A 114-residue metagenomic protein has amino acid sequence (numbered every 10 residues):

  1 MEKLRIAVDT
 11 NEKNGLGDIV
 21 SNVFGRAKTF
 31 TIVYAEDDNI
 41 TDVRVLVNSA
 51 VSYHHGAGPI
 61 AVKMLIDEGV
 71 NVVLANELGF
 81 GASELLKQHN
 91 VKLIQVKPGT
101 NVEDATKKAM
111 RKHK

Functional and structural regions predicted by a protein language model:
M1-G56, K87-Q88, L93-K114: Non-catalytic interface/targeting segments
A61-V91: Mid-chain, well-packed structural core segment of small domains
